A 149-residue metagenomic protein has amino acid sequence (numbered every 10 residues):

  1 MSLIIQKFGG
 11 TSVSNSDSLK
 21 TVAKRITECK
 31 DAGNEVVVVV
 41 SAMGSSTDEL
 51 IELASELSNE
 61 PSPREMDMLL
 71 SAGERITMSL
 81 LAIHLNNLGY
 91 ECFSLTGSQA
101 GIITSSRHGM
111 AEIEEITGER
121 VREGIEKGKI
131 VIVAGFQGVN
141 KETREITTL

Functional and structural regions predicted by a protein language model:
M1-L149: Nucleotide/pyrophosphate-binding catalytic subdomain
